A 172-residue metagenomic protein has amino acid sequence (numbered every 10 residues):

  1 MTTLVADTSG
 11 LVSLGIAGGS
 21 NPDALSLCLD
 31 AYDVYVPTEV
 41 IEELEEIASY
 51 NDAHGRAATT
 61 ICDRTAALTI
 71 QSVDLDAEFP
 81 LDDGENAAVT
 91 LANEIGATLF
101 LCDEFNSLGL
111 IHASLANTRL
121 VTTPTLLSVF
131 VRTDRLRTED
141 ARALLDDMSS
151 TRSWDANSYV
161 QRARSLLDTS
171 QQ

Functional and structural regions predicted by a protein language model:
M1-A6, L14-D33, V40, R56 (+3 more regions): Feature 3881 marks metal-assisted phosphotransfer/nuclease machinery and their flanking interaction elements
V5-D7, L101-C102: Short hydrophobic beta-strand that contains or immediately precedes a catalytic carboxylate
G10: C-terminal active-site-capping segments
A31-I70: Short, surface-exposed acidic-centric catalytic microdomains
T38, D103-F105: Short secondary-structure boundary segments
R64-G96, C102: Helix-adjacent hinge/juxtasegments
F100-L101, L126: Long, contiguous hydrophobic alpha-helical segments, chiefly transmembrane helices and signal peptides
